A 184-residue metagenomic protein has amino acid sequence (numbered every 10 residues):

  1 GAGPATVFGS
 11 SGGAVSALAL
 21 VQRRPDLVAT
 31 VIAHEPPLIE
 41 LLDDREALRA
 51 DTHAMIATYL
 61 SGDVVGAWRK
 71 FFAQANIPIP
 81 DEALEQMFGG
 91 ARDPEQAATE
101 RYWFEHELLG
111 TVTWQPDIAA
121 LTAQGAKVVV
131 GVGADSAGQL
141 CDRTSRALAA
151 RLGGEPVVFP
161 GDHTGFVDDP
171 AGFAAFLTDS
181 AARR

Functional and structural regions predicted by a protein language model:
G1-G3, R184: Glycine-rich phosphate-binding loop signature in dinucleotide/nucleotide-binding domains
G3-L42: Conserved hydrolase catalytic core segment
L18, Q22, H53, W68-R69 (+1 more regions): Amphipathic alpha-helical segments that line or abut small-molecule/effector binding pockets and mediate allosteric
R24-L27, Q124, L152: Short, structured coil segments at secondary-structure junctions
L42-E46, D168: Short, solvent-exposed loop/turn segments at secondary-structure boundaries
A47, D51-A54, T58-R146, G154-E155: Alpha/beta-hydrolase
R151-R184: Catalytic active-site module of serine/aspartate enzymes centered on a nucleophile-bearing elbow/loop
